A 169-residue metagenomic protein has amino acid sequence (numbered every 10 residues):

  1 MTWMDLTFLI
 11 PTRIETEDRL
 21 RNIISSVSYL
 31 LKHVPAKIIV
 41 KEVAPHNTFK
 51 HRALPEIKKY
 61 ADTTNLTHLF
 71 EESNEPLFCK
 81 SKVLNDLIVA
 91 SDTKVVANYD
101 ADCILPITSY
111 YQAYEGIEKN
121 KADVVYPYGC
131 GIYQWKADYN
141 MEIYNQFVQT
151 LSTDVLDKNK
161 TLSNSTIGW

Functional and structural regions predicted by a protein language model:
M1-Y29: N-proximal low-complexity "stem/linker" segments adjacent to membrane-targeting elements
I14-D18, P45-N47, D102-I104, G131-I132: Short acidic, S/G/P-rich loop/turn micro-motifs used as interaction or catalytic elements
L20-V27, K50-P55, Y110-Y111: Well-ordered, non-membrane alpha-helical segments in soluble/globular domains
S25-Y29, K82, D86, T108 (+1 more regions): Alpha-helical elements of Rossmann-like donor-binding domains used by nucleotide-donor carbohydrate transfer enzymes
Y29-E72: Acidic donor-binding segment of Leloir-type glycosyltransferases
N74-A90: Glycine-rich, basic loop-to-helix element that forms the pyrophosphate-binding segment of sugar-nucleotide handling
K94-I104: Short beta-strand-to-loop acidic/aromatic patch adjacent to the donor-nucleotide binding site
P106-W169: Conserved catalytic core of nucleotide-sugar-dependent glycosyltransferases
